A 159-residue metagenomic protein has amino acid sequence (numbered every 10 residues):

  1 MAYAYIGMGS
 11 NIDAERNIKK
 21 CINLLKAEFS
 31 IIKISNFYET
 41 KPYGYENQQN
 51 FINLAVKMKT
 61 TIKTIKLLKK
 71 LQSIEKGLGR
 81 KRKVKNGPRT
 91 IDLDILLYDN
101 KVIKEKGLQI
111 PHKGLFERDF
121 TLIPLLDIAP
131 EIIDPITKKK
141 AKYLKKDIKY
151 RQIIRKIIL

Functional and structural regions predicted by a protein language model:
M1-I6: Extreme N-terminal starter segment of soluble prokaryotic enzymes
M8-S10, V56-I62, L97-N100: Short beta-strand-to-loop capping motifs
I12-R16: Short N-terminal binding/cap micro-motifs at the start of the first secondary-structure element
K20-L67: Short, surface-exposed acidic-centric catalytic microdomains
S35, P42-F51, S73-L159: Flexible, gly/pro- and Lys/Arg-enriched active-site loops
